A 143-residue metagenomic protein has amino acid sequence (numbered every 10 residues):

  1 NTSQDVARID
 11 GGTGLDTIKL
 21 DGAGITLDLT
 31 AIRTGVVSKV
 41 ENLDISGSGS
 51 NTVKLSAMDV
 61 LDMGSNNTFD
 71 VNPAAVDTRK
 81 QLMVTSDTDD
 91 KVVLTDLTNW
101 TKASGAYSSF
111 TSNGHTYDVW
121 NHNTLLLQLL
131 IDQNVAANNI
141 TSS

Functional and structural regions predicted by a protein language model:
N1, A7-D28, V36-A57, D70-T98: Extracellular beta-strand repeat scaffolds in secreted/surface proteins
G64-V76, A103-S112: Surface-exposed intrinsically disordered loops and tails
T85, D90-S143: Low-complexity acidic/polar repeat-biased segments
